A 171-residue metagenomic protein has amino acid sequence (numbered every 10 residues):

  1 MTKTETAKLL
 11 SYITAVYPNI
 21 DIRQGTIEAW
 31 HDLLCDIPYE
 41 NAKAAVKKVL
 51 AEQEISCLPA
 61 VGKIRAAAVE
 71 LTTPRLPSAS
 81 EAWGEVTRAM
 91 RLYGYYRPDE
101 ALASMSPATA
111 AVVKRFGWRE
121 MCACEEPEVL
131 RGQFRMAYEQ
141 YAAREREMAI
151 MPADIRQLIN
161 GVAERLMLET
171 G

Functional and structural regions predicted by a protein language model:
M1-G171: Charged interaction scaffolds used for protein-protein
